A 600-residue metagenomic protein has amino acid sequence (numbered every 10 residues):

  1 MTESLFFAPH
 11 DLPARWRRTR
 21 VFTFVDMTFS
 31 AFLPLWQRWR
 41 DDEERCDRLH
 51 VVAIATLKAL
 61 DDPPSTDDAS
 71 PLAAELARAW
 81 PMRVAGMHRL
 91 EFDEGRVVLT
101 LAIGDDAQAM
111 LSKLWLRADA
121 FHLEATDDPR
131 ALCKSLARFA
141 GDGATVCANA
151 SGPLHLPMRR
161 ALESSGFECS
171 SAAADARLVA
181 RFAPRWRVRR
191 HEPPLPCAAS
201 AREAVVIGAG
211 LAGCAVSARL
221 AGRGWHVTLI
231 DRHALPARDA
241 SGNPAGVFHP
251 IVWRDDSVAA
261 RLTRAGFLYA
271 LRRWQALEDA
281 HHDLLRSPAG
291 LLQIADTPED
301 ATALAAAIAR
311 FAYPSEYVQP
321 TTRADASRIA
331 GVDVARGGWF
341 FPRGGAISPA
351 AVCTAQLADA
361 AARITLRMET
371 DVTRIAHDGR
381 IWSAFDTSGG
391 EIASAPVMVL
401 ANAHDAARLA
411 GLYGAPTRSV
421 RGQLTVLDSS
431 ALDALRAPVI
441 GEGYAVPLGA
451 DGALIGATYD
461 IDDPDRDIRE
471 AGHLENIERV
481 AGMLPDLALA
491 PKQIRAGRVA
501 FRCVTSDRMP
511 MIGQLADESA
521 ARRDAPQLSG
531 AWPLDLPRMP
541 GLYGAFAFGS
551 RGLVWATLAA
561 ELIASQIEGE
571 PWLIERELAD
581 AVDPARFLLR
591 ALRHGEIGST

Functional and structural regions predicted by a protein language model:
P64-S112: S-adenosyl-L-methionine
S70, R254, D283-Q293, Y317-D359 (+2 more regions): Helix-loop-beta segment of a Rossmann-like dinucleotide-binding subdomain
R130-D142: A short glycine-rich, Lys/Arg-flanked "PGG" loop and its adjoining helix->strand segment in the class I
C147-N149, V258-G266, I294-D300, W339-A358 (+3 more regions): Short beta-strand to alpha-helix junction loop
R177-L178, R187-R223, R232-H233, A237-V252 (+3 more regions): Active-site substrate-recognition segment that forms the wall of the catalytic cavity or substrate channel
G246-I329: Dinucleotide-binding Rossmann-like beta1-alpha1 core, especially the glycine-rich loop that anchors the ADP
W339-S388, I392-V397, A401, A406: Helical element adjacent to the flavin cofactor pocket in flavoenzyme catalytic cores
A490-T600: C-terminal catalytic lobe of FAD-dependent flavoproteins
